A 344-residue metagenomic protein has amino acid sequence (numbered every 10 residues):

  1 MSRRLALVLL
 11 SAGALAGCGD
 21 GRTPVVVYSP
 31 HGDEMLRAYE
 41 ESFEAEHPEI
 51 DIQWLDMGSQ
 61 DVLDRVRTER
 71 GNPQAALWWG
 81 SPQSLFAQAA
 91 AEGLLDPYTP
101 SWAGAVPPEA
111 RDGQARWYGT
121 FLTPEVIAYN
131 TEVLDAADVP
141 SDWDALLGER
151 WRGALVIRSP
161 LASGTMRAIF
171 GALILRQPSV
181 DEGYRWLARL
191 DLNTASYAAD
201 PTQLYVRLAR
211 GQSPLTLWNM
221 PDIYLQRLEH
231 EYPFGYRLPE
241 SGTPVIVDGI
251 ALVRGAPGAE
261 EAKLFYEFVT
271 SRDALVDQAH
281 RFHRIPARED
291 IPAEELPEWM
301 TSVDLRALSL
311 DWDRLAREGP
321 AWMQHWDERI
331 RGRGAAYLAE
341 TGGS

Functional and structural regions predicted by a protein language model:
C18-Q88, Y337: Early extracytoplasmic/lumenal segment of secretory-pathway proteins
P30-R37, Q60, P73-Q212: Extracytoplasmic ligand-binding site segments that recognize negatively charged/polar headgroups
S84-Q88, A209, P214-P233, F282: A ligand-binding cleft/hinge motif common to bilobed small-molecule-binding domains
L95-W102, R116-G119, D144-L147, L215 (+3 more regions): Short beta-strand->loop
P108-E109, T123, R185-L190, Y197-A198 (+2 more regions): Periplasmic-binding protein-like
V126-V133, G171, I246-A259, D277-Q278: A bilobed periplasmic-binding-protein/Venus flytrap-type ligand-binding module shared by bacterial periplasmic
V253-L310: Mature extracytoplasmic/periplasmic domains
W312-S344: Conserved C-terminal helix/tail region of periplasmic/extracytoplasmic solute-binding proteins
